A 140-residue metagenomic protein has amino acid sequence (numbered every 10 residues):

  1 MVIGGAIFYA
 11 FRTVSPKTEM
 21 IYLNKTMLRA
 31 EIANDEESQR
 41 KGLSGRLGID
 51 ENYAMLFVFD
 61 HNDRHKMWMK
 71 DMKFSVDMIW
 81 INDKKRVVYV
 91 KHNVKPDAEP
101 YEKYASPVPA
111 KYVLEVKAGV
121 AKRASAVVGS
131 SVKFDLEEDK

Functional and structural regions predicted by a protein language model:
G4-K140: Compact, glycine-rich, soluble single-domain proteins
